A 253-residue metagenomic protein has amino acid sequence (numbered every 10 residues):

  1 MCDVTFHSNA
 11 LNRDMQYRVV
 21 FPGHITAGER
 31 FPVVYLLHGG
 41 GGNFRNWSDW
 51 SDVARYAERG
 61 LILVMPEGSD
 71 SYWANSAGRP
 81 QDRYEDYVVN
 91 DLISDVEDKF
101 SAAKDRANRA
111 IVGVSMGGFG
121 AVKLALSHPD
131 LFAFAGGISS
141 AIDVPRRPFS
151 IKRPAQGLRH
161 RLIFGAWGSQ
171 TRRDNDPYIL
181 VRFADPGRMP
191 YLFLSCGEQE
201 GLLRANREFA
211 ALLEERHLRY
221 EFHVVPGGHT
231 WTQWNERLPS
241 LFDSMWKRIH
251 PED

Functional and structural regions predicted by a protein language model:
M1-D253: Non-catalytic cap/lid and distal C-terminal segments of serine-dependent acyl enzymes
